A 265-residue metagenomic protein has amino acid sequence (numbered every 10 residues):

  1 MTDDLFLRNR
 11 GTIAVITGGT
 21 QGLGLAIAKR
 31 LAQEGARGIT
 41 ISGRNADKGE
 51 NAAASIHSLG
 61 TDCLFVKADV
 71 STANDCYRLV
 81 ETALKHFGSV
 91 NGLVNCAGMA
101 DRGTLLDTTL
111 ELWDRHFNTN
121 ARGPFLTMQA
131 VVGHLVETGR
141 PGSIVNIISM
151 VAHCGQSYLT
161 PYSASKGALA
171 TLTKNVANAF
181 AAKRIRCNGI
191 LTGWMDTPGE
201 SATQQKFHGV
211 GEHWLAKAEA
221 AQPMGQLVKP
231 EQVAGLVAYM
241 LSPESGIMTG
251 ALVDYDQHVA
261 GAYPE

Functional and structural regions predicted by a protein language model:
D3-L5, C154, A238, T249-E265: Short C-terminal tail/terminal secondary-structure segment of NAD(P)H-dependent dehydrogenase/reductase domains
T20-Q21, N45: Conserved glycine-rich cofactor-binding loop
V94, A181, R186, M248-G250: Short, small/polar-rich loop/turn modules that mediate ligand/substrate recognition or access, typified
T104-L105, L112-F117, A218: Substrate-binding pocket helix/loop in short-chain dehydrogenase/reductase
M128, S165, T173: Active-site helix of classical SDR
G133, N178-A182, G246: Alpha-helical segment proximal to the catalytic Tyr-Lys
S149: Residue(s) in the substrate-gating loop at a strand-loop-helix junction that position the organic substrate next
